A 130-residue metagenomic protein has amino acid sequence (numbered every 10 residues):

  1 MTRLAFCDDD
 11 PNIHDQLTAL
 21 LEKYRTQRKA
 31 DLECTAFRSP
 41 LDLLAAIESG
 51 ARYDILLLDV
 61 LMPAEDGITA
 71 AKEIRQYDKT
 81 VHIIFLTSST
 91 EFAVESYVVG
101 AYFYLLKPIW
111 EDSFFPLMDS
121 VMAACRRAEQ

Functional and structural regions predicted by a protein language model:
D8, L58-D59: Active-site residues of response regulator receiver
D10-T35: Two-component/phosphorelay signaling modules centered on CheY-like receiver
A36-I55: Acidic, metal-coordinating helix/loop segments flanking the phosphotransfer/catalytic sites of two-component signaling
S39, D66-T69: Acidic catalytic/metal-coordinating carboxylates
M62-P63: The feature encodes the CheY-like receiver
I68-K79: Short amphipathic alpha-helix used as the core "switch/output" element in two-component signaling
I109-S120: C-terminal output helix
